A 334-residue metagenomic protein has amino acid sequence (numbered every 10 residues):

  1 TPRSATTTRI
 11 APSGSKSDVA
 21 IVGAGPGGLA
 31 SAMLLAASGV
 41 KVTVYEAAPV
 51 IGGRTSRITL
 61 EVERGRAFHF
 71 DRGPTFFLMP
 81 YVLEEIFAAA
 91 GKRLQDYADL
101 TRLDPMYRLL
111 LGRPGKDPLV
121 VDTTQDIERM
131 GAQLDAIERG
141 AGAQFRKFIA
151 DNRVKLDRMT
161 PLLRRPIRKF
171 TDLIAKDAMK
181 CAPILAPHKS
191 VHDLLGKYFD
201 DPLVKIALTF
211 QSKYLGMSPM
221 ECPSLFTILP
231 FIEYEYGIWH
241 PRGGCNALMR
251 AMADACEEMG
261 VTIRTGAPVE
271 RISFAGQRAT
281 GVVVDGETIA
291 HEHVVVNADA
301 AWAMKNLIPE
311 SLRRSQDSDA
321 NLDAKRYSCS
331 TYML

Functional and structural regions predicted by a protein language model:
T1-P12: N-terminal mitochondrial targeting presequences
P12-R158: N-terminal glycine-rich phosphate/pyrophosphate-binding loop and immediately adjacent elements
G112-P223: Rossmann-like flavin
M179-D193, Y234-D254, R264-G266: Short beta-strand to alpha-helix junction loop
C222-E233: Residues forming anionic-ligand binding surfaces in small-molecule and nucleic-acid pockets of primarily soluble enzymes
I238-A251, A255-M259, I272-S273, E287-L334: Glycine-rich loop(s) and the adjacent beta-strand/alpha-helix scaffold that form part
T265-A279: A conserved short coil-to-beta-strand element within the FAD-binding core of flavoproteins
